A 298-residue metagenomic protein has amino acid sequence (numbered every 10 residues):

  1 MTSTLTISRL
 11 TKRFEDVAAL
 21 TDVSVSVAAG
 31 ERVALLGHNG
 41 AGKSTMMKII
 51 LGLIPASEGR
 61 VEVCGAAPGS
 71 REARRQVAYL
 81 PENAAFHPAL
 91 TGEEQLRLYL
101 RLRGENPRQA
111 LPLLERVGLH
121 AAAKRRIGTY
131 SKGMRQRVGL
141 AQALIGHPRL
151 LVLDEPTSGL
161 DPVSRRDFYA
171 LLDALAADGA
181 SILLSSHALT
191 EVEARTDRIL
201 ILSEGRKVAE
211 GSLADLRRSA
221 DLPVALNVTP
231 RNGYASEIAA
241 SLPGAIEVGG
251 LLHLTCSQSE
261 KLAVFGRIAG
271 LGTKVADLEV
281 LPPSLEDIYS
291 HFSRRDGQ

Functional and structural regions predicted by a protein language model:
M1-T11, R295-Q298: ABC-family P-loop ATPase nucleotide-binding domain
L5, K12-S203, A209: ABC transporter nucleotide-binding domains
S8, S26, N227-T229: Residue-level recognition of well-ordered beta-strand positions that form the cores of beta-sheet-rich folds across
R71, L216-S219, I288: Residues that scaffold the ATP/ADP-binding catalytic core of kinase and kinase-like folds
L90, R217-A220, F292: Short, flexible helix/strand-to-coil boundary loops that buttress conserved ligand/catalytic motifs in alpha/beta
G92, A110, L213, P282-L285: Structural motif detector for alpha-helix initiation sites
Y169-T255: ABC transporter nucleotide-binding domain
L222-Q298: Short, charged/small-residue-rich alpha-helical element at the C-terminal edge of ABC transporter nucleotide-binding
